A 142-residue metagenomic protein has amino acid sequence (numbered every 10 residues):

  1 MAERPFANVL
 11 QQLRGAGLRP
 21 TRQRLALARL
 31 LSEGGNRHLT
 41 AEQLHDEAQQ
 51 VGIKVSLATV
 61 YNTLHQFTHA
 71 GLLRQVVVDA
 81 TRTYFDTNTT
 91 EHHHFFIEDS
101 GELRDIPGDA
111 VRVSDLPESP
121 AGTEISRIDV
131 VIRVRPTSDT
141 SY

Functional and structural regions predicted by a protein language model:
M1-E33: Intrinsically disordered, low-complexity serine/threonine- and proline-rich regulatory segments
R29, D46, N62: DNA-binding alpha-helical recognition surfaces that contact promoter or target DNA
T40-G52: DNA-recognition alpha helix
V60-A70: Basic amphipathic alpha-helical segments that dock to polyanions
A70-Y142: Non-DNA-binding regulatory cores of transcription-related proteins, predominantly C-terminal effector-binding
